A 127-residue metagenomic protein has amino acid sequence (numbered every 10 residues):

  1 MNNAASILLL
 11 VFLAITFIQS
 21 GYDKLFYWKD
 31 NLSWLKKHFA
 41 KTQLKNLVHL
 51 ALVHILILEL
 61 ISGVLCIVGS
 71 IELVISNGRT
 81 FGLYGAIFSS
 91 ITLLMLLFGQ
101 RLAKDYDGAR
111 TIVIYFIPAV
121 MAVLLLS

Functional and structural regions predicted by a protein language model:
M1-D23, V53, I57-S127: Extended, low-polarity transmembrane helix blocks
W28-V48: Cytosolic, membrane-interface loops and tails of multi-pass inner-membrane proteins
